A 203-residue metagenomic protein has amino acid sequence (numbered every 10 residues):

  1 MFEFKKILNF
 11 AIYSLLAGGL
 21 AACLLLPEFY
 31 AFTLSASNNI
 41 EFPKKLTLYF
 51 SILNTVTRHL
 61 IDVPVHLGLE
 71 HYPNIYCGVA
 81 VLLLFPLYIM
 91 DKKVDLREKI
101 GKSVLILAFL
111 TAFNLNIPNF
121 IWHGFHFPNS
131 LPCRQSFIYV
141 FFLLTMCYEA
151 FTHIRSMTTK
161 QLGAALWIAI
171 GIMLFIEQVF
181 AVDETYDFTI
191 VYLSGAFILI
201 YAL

Functional and structural regions predicted by a protein language model:
F2-K6, I89-I100, T152-L162, L203: Membrane-interface helix-boundary motifs at transmembrane edges
K6-G101, A108-T111, L115-F125, P132-F137 (+1 more regions): Periplasmic/ER-lumenal interhelical loops and adjacent helix-loop junctions in multi-pass membrane proteins
S103-T111, N116-I117, H126-L203: Contiguous transmembrane helix-bundle modules in multi-pass membrane proteins
